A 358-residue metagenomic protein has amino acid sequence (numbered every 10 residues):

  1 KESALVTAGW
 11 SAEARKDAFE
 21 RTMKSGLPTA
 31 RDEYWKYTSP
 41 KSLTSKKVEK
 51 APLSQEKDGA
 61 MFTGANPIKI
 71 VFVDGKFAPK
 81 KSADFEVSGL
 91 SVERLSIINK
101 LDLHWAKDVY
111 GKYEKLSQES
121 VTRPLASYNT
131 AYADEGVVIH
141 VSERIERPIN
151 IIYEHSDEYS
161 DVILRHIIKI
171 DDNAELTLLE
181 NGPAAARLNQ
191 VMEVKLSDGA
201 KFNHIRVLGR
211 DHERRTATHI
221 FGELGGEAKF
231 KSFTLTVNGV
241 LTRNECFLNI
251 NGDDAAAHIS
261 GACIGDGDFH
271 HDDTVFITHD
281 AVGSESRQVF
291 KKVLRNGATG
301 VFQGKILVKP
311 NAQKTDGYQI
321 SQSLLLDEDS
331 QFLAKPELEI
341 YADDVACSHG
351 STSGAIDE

Functional and structural regions predicted by a protein language model:
K1-T130, V289-R295: N-terminal amphipathic, basic helical "cap/leader" segment at the start of enzyme domains
I98, D108-E358: Conserved beta-strand/loop scaffold segments within soluble protein domains that form the structured core and edges
